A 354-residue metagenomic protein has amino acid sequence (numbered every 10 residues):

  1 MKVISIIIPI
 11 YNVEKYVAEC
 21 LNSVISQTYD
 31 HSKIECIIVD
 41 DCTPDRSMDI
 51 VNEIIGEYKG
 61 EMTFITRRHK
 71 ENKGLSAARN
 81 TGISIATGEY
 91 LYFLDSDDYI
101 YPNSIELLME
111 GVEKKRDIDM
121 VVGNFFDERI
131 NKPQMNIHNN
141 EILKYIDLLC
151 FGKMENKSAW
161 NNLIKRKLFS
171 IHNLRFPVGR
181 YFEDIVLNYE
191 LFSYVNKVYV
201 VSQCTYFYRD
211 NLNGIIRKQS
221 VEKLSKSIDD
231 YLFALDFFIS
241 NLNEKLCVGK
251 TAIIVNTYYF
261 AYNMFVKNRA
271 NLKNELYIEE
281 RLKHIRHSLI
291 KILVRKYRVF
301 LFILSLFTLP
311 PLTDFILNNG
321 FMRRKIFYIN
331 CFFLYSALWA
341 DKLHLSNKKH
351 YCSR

Functional and structural regions predicted by a protein language model:
M1-I228, D341-S353: Nucleotide-sugar donor-binding/catalytic module of glycosyltransferases that assemble extracellular/cell-envelope
D30, I137-L148, V221, K267-N271 (+2 more regions): General structural signal for secondary-structure boundaries
H31, Y58-E61, L107, K245 (+2 more regions): Alpha-solenoid repeat scaffolds
S32, N52-E57, F233-D236, S240 (+3 more regions): Polar/charged alpha-helical tracts
T205-N211, K218-V248, T257, A261-L289: Catalytic core of nucleotide-sugar-dependent glycosyltransferases
R269-R354: Membrane-interface aromatic/basic loop that binds lipid-linked glycans or pyrophosphate carriers, typified by
